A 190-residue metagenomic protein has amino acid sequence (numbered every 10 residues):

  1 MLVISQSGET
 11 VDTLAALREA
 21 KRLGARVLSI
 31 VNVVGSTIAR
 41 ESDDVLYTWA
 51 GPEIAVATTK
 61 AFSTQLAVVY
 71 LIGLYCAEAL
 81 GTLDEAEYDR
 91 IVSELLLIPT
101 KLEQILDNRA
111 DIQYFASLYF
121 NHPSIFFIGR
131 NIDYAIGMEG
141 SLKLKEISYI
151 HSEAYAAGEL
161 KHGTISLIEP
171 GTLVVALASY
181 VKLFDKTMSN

Functional and structural regions predicted by a protein language model:
M1-T82, Y180-N190: Phosphate/diphosphate-binding loops
M1-V3, P170-A176: Short basic, glycine-rich beta-strand/loop surfaces that mediate nucleic-acid
D44-L173, L183-F184: Active-site phosphate/pyrophosphate-binding segments
